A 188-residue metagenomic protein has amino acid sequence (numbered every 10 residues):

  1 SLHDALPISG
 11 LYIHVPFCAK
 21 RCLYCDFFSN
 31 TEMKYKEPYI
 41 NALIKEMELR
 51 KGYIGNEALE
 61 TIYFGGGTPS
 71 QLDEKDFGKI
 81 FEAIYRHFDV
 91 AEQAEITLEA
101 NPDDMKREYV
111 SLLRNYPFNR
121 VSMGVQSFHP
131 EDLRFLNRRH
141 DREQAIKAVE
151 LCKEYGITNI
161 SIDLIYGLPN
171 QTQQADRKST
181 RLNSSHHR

Functional and structural regions predicted by a protein language model:
L2-L6, L182-H186: Short, small-residue-biased leader/transition segments that mark boundaries at the very start of proteins
H3, V15, F77: ATP/adenylate-binding site constellation spanning eukaryotic-like Ser/Thr protein kinases, ABC-transporter
P7-V15: Immediate flanking context of iron-sulfur cluster ligation sites
S9-G10, A58-E60: Structural signature of beta-strand start/N-cap positions in the alpha/beta core of ABC transporter nucleotide-binding
H14-F27: Local cysteine-cluster metal-coordination motifs and their immediate loop/turn environment, predominantly Fe-S cluster
K20, P130-E131, H187-R188: Glycine-centered loop/turn positions within well-structured domains that cap or flank conserved ligand/cofactor-binding
C25, R50, H187-R188: Generic hydrophobic alpha-helical segments
S29-Y53, L59-N183: Conserved non-cysteine loop/helix-boundary elements of the Radical SAM core domain that shape
